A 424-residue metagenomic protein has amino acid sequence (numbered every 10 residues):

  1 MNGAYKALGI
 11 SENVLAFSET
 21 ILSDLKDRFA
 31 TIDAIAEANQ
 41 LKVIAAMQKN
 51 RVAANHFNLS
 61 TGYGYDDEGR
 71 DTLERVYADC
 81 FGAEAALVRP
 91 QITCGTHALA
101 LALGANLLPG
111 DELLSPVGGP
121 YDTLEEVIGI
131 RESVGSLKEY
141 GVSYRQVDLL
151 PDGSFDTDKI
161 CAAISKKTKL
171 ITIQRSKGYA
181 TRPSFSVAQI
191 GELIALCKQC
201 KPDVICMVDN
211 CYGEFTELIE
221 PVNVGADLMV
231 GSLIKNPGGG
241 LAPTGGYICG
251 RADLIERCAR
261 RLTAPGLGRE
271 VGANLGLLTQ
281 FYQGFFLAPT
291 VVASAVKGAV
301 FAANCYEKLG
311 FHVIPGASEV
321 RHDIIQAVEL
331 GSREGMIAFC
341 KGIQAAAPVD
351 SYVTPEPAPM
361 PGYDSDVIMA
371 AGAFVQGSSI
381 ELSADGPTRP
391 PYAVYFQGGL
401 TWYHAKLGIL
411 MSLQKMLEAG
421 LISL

Functional and structural regions predicted by a protein language model:
A4-K26, D33, V43-H56, G64-D67 (+5 more regions): Conserved PLP-enzyme active-site core in the AAT-like
A36-Q40: Acidic, PIN/NYN-like endoribonuclease modules and their adjacent C-terminal/linker elements
F57-L87: Active-site-flanking structural segment that lines cofactor/substrate pockets
A78-A102: Short loop-beta-helix segment that forms the pyridoxal 5′-phosphate
E84-V88, D111-L114, K169-L170, D203-C206 (+6 more regions): Structural motif
E307-L424: Conserved C-terminal alpha-helix-loop-beta "cap" of PLP-dependent enzymes that closes/shapes the active-site mouth
